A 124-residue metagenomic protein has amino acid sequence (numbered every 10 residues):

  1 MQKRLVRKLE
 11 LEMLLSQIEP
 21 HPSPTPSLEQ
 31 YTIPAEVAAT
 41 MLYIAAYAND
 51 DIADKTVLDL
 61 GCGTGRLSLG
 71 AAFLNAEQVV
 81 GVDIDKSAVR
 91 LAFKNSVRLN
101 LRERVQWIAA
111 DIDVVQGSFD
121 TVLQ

Functional and structural regions predicted by a protein language model:
M1-Q124: Class I S-adenosyl-L-methionine-dependent methyltransferase catalytic core
